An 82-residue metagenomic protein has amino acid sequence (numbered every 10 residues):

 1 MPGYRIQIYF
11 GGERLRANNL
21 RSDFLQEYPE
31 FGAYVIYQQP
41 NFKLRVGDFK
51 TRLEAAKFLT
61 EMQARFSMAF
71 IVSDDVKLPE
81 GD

Functional and structural regions predicted by a protein language model:
M1-Q7: Acidic/histidine-rich, surface-exposed loop or edge segments in extracytoplasmic proteins
Y9-G11: Short glycine-rich beta-strand segments
E13-K43, D48-D82: Extracytoplasmic
